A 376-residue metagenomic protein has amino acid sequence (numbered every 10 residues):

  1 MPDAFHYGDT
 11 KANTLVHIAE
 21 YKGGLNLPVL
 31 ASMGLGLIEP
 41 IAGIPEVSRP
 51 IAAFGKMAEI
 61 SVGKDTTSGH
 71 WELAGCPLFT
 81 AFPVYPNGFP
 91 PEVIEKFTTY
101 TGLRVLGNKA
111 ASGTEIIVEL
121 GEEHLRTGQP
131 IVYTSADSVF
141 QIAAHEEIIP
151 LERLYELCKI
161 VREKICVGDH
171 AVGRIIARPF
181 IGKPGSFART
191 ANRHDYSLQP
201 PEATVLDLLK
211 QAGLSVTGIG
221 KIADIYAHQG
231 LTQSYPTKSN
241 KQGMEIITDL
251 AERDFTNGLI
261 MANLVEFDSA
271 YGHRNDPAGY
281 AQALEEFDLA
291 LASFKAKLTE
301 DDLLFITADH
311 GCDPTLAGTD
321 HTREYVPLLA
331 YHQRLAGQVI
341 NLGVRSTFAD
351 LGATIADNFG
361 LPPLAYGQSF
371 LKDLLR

Functional and structural regions predicted by a protein language model:
M1-R376: Feature captures the catalytic ectodomains and active-site-proximal regions of enzymes that hydrolyze or transfer
